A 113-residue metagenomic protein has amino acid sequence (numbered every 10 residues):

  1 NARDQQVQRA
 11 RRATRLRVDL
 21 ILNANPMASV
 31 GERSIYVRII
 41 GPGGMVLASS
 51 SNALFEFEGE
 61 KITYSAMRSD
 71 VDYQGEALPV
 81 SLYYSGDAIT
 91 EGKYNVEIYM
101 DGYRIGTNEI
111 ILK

Functional and structural regions predicted by a protein language model:
N1-K113: Membrane-proximal structural modules of membrane-associated proteins and complexes
